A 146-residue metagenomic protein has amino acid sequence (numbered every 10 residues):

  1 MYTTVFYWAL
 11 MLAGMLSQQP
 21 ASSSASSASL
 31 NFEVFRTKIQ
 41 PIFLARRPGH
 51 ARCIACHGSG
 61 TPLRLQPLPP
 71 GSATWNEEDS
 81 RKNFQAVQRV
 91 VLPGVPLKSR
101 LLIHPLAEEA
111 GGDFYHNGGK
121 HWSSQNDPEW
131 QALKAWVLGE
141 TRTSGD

Functional and structural regions predicted by a protein language model:
T4-M15: Bacterial N-terminal signal peptides
G14-D146: Aromatic- and Gly/Pro-enriched helix-to-coil junctions and flexible linker segments
